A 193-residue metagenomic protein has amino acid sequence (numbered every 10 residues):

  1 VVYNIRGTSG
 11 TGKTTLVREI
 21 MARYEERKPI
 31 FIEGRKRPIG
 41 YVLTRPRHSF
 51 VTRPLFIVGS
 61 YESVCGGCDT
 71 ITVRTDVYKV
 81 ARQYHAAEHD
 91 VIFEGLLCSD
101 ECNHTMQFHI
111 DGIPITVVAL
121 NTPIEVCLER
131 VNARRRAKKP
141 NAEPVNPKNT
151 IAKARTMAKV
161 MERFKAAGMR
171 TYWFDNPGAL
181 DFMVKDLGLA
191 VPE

Functional and structural regions predicted by a protein language model:
I5: Hydrophobic anchor at the beta1->P-loop junction of P-loop NTPases
S9: The conserved Walker
G12: Conserved glycine(s) of the Walker
T15-K28: A conserved segment at the C-terminal end of the G1
E25-S49: Switch I (effector-binding) loop of TRAFAC-class P-loop GTPase G-domains
G40-L97: Conserved nucleotide-sensing/catalytic segment adjacent to the nucleotide-binding pocket in NTP-handling enzymes
E94-G95, D111-R134: Conserved phosphate-donor/acceptor-positioning beta-strand/loop module used by diverse small-molecule
K159-E193: NTP-dependent small-molecule kinase module
